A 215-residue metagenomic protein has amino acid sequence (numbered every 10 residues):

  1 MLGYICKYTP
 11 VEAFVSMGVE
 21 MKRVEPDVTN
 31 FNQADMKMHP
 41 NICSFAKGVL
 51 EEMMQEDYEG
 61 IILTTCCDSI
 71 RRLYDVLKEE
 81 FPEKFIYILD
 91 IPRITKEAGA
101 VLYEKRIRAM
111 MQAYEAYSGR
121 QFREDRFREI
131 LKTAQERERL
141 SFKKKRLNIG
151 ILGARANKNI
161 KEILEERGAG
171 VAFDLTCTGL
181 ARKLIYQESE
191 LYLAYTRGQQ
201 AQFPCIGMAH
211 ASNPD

Functional and structural regions predicted by a protein language model:
M1-D215: An N-terminal assembly and electron-transfer interface module characteristic of large anaerobic redox and radical
